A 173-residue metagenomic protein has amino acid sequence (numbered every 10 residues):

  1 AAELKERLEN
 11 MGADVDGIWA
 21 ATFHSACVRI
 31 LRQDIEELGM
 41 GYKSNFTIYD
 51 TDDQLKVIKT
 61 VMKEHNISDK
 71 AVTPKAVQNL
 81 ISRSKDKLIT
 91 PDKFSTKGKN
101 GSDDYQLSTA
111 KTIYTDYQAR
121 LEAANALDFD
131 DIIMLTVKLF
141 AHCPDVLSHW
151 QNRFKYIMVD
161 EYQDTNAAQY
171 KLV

Functional and structural regions predicted by a protein language model:
A1-Y156: A basic/glycine-biased coupling hinge at the interface between accessory DNA-binding modules
K5, Q169-Y170: Conserved strand-to-helix beginnings and helix N-cap segments that scaffold or border functional pockets
W150-Q169: SF2 helicase catalytic motif II
